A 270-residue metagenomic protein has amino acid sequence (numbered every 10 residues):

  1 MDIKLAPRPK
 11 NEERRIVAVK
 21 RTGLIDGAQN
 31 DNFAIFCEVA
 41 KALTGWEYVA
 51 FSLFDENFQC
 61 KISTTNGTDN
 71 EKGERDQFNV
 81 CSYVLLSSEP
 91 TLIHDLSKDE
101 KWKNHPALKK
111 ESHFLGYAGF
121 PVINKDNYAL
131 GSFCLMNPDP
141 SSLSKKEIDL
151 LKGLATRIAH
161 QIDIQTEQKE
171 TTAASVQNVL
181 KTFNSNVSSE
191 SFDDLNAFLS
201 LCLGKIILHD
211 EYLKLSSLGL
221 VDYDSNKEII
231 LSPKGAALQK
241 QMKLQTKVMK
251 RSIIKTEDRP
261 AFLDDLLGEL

Functional and structural regions predicted by a protein language model:
M1-D31: Signal-transmission linkers at sensory-effector interfaces
D2-K4, M136-N186: Juxtadomain coupling helices with adjacent low-complexity linkers
K4, D26-N57, K205-I230, G268-L270: Helix-loop-beta substructure at the N-terminus of cytosolic sensory domains that couple signal/ligand detection
Y48, G119, S132: Short hydrophobic/aromatic beta-strand element in the GNAT-like acyltransferase core that lines or flanks the acyl-donor
F54-Q59, D69-L115, L244-K250: Regulatory sensory and allosteric helical modules in signal-transduction proteins and certain transcription factors
C81, V122-N137: Sensory-domain boundary capping and coupling elements
L115-I123: A short, aliphatic-rich beta-strand micro-motif
T166-L244, S252-L270: Signal-transducing coiled-coil/dimerization helices and immediately adjacent hinge/linker segments that couple sensory
